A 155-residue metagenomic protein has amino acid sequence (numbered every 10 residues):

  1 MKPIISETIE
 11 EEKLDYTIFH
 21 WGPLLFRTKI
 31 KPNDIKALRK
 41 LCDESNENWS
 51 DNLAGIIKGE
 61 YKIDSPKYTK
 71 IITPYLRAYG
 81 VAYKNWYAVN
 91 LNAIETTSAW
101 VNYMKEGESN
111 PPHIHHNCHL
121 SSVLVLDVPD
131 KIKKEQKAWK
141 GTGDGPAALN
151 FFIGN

Functional and structural regions predicted by a protein language model:
K2-N92, W100, G107-N110: Non-heme Fe(II)/2-oxoglutarate
W100-N155: Catalytic core of non-heme Fe(II) oxygenases with the double-stranded beta-helix
